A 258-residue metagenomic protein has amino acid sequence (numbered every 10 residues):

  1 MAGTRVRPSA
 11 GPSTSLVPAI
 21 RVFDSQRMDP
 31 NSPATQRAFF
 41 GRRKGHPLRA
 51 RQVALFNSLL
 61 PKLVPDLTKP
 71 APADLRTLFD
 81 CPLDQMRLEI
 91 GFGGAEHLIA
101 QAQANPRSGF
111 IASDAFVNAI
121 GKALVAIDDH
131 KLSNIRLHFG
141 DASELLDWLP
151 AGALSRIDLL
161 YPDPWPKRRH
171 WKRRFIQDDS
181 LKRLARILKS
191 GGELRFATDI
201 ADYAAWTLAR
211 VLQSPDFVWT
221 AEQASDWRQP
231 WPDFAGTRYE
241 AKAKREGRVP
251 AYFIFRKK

Functional and structural regions predicted by a protein language model:
G3, R7, G11-S13, V17-R21: A cross-taxon signal for low-complexity, glycine/charged-rich
I20-L88, E96-Q103: S-adenosyl-L-methionine
G93: Conserved glycine-rich SAM-binding loop
F116: Conserved SAM/SAH-binding beta-strand->alpha-helix loop
L124-G152: S-adenosyl-L-methionine
I176-S190: A short glycine-rich, Lys/Arg-flanked "PGG" loop and its adjoining helix->strand segment in the class I
S190-T198: Conserved beta-strand signature within the Rossmann-like core of class I S-adenosyl-L-methionine
A209-K258: Class I S-adenosyl-L-methionine
